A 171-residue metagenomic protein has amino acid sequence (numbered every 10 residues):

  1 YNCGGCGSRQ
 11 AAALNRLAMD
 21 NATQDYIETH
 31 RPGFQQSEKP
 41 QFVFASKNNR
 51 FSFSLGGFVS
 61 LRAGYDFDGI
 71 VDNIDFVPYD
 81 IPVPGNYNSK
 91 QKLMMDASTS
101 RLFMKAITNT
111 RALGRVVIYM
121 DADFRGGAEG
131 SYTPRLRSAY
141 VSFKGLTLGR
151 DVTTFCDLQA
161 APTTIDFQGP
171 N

Functional and structural regions predicted by a protein language model:
Y1-G69: N-terminal periplasmic/intermembrane-space "pro-region" immediately following the signal or transit peptide
G4, Q10-A13, G69-V77, I81-N88: Flexible glycine-rich, low-complexity coil/linker segments exposed to the extracellular/periplasmic environment
D20-A22, F34-Q36, Y79-G85, Q159-G169: Flexible, solvent-exposed coil segments and beta strand-coil junctions, predominantly the extracellular/periplasmic
F44-D75, Y87-N171: Outer membrane beta-barrel
